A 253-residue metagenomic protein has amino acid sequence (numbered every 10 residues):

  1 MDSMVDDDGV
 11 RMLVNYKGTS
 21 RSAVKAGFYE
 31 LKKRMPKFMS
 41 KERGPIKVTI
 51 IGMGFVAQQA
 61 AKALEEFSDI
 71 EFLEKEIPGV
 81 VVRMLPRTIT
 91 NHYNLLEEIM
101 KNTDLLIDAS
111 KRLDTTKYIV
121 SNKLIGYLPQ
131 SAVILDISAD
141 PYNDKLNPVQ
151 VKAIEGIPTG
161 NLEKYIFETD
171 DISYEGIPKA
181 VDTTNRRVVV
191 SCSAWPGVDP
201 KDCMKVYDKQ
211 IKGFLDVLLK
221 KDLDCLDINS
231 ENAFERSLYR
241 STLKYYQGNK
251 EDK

Functional and structural regions predicted by a protein language model:
M1-S3, M53, R87, A109-S110 (+2 more regions): Fold-independent oxyanion-binding glycine-rich loops and adjacent beta-strand/coil segments at enzyme active sites
D2-K41, A139-K253: Adenosine-phosphate binding glycine-rich loop
G18-S22, I51, F55, Q59 (+4 more regions): Conserved active-site and cofactor/substrate-binding residues in soluble primary-metabolism enzymes
A26-S110: Glycine-rich phosphate/diphosphate-binding loop of Rossmann-like nucleotide-binding domains
G44-V48, A132-L135, R187: Residue-level recognition of the N-termini of beta-strands and the immediately preceding loop/turn
P45-I46, K111-T115, W195-P196: Glycine-rich phosphate/diphosphate-binding loops and the adjacent beta-loop-alpha structural elements that coordinate
A57-Q58, D114, Y142, G197: Short, acidic Gly/Pro/Ser/Thr-rich loop/turn segments
M84-V181: Rossmann-like adenosine-cofactor binding region
